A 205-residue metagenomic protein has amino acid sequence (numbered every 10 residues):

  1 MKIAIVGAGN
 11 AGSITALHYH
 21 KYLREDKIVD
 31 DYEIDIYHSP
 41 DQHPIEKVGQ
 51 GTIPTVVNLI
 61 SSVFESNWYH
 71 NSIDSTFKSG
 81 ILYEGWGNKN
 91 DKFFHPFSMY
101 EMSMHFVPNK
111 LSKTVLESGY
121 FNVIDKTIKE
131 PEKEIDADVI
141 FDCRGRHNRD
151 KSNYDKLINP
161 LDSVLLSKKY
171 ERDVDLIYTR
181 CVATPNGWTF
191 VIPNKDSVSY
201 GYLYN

Functional and structural regions predicted by a protein language model:
M1-A11: Beta1/beta-strand and adjacent pyrophosphate-binding region of the FAD-binding site in flavoprotein oxidoreductases
A4, E33-D35, G201: A structural signal for isolated positions on well-ordered beta-strands in alpha/beta enzyme cores
A11, Q42, H147: Conserved Rossmann-like nucleotide-cofactor binding loop
I14-H18: Active-site signature of alpha/beta-hydrolase-fold catalytic machinery across serine- and Asp/Cys-nucleophile hydrolases
H20-V48: Glycine-rich FAD pyrophosphate-binding loop
P40-F93: N-terminal FAD cofactor-binding segment of flavoenzymes
G51, P96-L116, C143, N205: Short beta-strand to alpha-helix junction loop
T114-N205: Predominantly flavin-linked oxidoreductase catalytic cores and closely associated redox partners
